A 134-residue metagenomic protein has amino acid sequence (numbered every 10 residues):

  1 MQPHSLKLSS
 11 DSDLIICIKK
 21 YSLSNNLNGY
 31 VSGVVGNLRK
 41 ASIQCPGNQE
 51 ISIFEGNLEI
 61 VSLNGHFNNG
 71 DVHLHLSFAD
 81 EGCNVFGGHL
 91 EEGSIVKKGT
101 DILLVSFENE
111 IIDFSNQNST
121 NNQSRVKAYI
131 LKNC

Functional and structural regions predicted by a protein language model:
M1-H73, F78-C134: N-terminal intrinsically disordered, cationic/polar leader segments that include organellar targeting peptides
